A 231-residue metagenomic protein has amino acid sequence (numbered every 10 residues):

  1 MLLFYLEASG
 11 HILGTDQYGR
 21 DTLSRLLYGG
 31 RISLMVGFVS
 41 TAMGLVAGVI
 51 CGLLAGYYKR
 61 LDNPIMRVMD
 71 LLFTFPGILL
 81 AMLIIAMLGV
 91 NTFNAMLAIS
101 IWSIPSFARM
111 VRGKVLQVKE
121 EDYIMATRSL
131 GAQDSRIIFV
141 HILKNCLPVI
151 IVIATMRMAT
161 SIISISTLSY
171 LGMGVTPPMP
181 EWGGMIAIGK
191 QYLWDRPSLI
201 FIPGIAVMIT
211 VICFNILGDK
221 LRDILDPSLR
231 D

Functional and structural regions predicted by a protein language model:
M1-D16, T22, M43, L53-Y57 (+2 more regions): Generic hydrophobic transmembrane alpha-helix motif, especially the helices
T22, L26, G30, L34 (+6 more regions): Hydrophobic alpha-helical elements at and bordering transmembrane segments of multi-pass membrane proteins
T22-L54: Transmembrane alpha-helix signature in integral membrane proteins
L34, F38, L80, F93-L97 (+1 more regions): Hydrophobic alpha-helical transmembrane segments
G37-A42, V49, R60, V90-V140 (+1 more regions): Membrane-cytosol interface at the C-terminal ends of specific transmembrane alpha-helices in multi-pass membrane
L53, M82-A86, A95, I99 (+4 more regions): Transmembrane alpha-helix boundary and packing residues in multipass membrane permease domains and related
F73, I85-G89, I99, K114-V115 (+1 more regions): Glycine-rich helix-loop "coupling/hinge" segments at transmembrane-helix boundaries in multipass transporters
I101-W102, P148-M156, P197-D231: C-terminal transmembrane helix and the adjacent membrane-cytosol boundary/short C-terminal tail of inner/organellar
